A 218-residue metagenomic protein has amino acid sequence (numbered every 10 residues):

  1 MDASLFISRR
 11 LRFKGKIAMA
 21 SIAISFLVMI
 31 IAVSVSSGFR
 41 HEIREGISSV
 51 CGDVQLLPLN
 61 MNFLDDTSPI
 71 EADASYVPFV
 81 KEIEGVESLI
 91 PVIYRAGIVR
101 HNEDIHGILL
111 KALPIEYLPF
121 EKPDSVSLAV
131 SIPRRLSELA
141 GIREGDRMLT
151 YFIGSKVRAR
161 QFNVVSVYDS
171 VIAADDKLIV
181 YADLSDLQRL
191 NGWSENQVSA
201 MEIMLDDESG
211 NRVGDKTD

Functional and structural regions predicted by a protein language model:
M1-M29, R40, E45: N-terminal Sec/SRP start-transfer signal
V33-L109: Hydrophobic, regular-secondary-structure patches
S49-C51, E103-I108, S125-A129, R143-G145 (+3 more regions): Extracytoplasmic
E82, I93-S125, V164, Y181-L184: The feature marks short, hydrophobic/small-residue-biased sequence motifs that occur predominantly
I115-S131, E144-T150: Diglycine-centered glycine-rich loop/turn motifs
I132-E138: Short alpha-helix capping/helix-loop boundary micro-motifs
L139-R160: Short conserved beta-strand and strand-loop elements enriched in small hydrophobics with frequent Asp/Gly
S155-N163, V167-D218: Mechanotransmission and gating elements of multispan inner-membrane complexes involved in transport and envelope
